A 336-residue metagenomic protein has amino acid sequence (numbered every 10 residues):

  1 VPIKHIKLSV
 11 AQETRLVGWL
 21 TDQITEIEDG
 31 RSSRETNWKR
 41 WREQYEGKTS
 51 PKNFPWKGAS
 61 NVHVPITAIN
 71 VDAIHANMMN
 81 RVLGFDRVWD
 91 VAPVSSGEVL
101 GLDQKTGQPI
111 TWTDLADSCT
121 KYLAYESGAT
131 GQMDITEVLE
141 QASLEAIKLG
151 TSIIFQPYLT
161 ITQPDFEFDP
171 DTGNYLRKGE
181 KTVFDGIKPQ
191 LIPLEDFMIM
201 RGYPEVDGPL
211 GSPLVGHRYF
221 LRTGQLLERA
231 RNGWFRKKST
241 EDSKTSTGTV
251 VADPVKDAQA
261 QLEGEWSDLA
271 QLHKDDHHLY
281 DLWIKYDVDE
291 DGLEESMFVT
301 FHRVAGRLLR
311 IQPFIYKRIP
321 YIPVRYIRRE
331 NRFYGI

Functional and structural regions predicted by a protein language model:
V1-F298, R303-V304: Extended, helix-rich architectural segments
R307-I336: Structured mid-domain segments that build the active-site/substrate or prosthetic-cofactor binding neighborhood
